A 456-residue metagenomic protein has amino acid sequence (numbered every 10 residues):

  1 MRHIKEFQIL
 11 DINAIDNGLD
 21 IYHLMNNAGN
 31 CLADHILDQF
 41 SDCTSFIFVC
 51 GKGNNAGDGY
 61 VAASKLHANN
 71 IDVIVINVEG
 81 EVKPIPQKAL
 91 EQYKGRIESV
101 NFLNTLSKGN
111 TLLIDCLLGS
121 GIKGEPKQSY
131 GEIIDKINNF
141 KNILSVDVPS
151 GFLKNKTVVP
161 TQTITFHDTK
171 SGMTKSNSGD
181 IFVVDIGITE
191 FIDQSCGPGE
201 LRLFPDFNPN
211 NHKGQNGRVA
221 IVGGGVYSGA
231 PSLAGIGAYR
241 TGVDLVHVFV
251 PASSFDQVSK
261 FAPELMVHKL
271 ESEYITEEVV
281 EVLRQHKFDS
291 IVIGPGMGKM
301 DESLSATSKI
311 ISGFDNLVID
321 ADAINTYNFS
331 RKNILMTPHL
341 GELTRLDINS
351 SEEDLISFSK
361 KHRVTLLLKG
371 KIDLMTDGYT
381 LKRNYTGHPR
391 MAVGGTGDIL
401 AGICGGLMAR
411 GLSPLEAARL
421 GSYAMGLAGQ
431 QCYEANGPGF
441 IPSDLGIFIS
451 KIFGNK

Functional and structural regions predicted by a protein language model:
M1-V78, M173-V318, N325-L335, R345-K456: Small-residue (G/A/S/T)-rich helix-start motifs and N-terminal tracts that mark the onset
D34-C116, E125-S145, A306, N316: Nucleotide and nucleotide-moiety/phosphate-recognizing core
K108-G109, L113, N139, V159 (+3 more regions): Alpha-helix C-terminal capping/helix-to-coil transition sites in glycosyltransferase folds
N110-L112, C116-S195: Internal gly/pro-rich beta-alpha loop/helix module that stabilizes soluble enzyme cofactors or their anionic handles
L117-I122, D168, G296-M297, D322 (+1 more regions): Short glycine-/small-residue-rich Rossmann-like dinucleotide-binding loops
V148-K154, S171, A321-T326, G341-L343: Short acidic, Gly/Ser-rich segments with clustered Asp/Glu that frequently serve as metal-coordination loops in enzyme
T163, N333-G341: Rossmann-fold dehydrogenase core element
